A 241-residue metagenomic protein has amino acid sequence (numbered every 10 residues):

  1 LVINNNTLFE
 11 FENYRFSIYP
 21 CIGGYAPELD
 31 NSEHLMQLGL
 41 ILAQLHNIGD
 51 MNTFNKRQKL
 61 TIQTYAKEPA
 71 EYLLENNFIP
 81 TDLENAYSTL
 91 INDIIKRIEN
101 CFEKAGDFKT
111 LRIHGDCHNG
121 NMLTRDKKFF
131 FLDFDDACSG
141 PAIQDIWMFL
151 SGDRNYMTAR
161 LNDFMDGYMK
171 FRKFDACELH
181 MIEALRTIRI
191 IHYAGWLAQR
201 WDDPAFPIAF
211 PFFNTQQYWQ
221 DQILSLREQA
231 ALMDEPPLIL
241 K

Functional and structural regions predicted by a protein language model:
V2-Q37: Conserved structural core of kinase catalytic domains
E28-N85, T110: A cross-family kinase active-site recognition segment
Y65-E68, L185-G195: Hydrophobic alpha-helical segments that form the core of small-molecule binding pockets and/or dimer interfaces
A70-E103, G115: Loop-centered beta-sheet repeat module
F78, G195-K241: ATP/Mg2+ or Mg2+-diphosphate-binding catalytic cores that bind nucleotide phosphates or diphosphates via glycine-rich
K96-I146: Active-site acidic catalytic loop and adjacent metal/ATP-binding pocket of ATP-dependent phosphoryl transfer enzymes
A142-K173, R189-A205: Active-site activation/catalytic loop segments of kinase-like enzymes and analogous catalytic loops in related
A176-R186: All-alpha amphipathic helical-bundle segments outside canonical DNA-binding/catalytic cores that form hydrophobic
